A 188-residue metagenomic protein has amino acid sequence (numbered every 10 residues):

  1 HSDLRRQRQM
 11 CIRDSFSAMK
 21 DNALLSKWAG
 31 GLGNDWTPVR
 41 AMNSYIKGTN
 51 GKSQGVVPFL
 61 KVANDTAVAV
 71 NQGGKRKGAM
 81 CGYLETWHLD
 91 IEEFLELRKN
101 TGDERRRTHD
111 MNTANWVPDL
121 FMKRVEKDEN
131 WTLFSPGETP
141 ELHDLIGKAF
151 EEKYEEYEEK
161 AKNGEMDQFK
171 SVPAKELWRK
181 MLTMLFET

Functional and structural regions predicted by a protein language model:
H1-I12: Single conserved hydrophobic/aromatic residue that forms the stacking wall/gate of nucleotide- or nucleobase-binding
R13-T188: Active-site cavity-forming subdomains of large catalytic enzyme subunits
